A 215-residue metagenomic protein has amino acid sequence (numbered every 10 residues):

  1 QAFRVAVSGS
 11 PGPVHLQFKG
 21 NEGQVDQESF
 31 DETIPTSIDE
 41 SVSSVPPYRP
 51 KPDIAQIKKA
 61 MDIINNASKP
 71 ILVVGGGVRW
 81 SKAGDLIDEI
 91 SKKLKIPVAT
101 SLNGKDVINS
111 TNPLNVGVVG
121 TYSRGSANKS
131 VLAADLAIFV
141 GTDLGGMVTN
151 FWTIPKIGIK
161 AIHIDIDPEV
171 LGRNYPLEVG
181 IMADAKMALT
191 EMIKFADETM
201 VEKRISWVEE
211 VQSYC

Functional and structural regions predicted by a protein language model:
Q1-G9, Y48, A133-A134, V179-G180 (+4 more regions): Conserved thiamine diphosphate
F3-V5, D31-I34, G84-K95, W152-I157 (+1 more regions): Short, solvent-exposed amphipathic alpha-helical segments in soluble enzyme and RNA/protein-processing domains
V5-N66, E202, W207, Q212-S213: Conformationally flexible catalytic loops at phosphate/diphosphate-handling active centers
H15-K19, V73-G75, F139-G141, D165: Short beta-strand segments
Q17, G158-C215: Phosphate/pyrophosphate-binding active-site segments
V25-D31, K82-L86, N109-L114, V148-W152 (+2 more regions): Short acidic, glycine/serine/threonine-rich loops at helix termini
P52-D53, K59-A137: Anionic-ligand anchoring segments at beta-strand to alpha-helix junctions in alpha/beta enzyme folds, i.e., glycine
G120-L171, V179: Phosphate/diphosphate-binding loops
